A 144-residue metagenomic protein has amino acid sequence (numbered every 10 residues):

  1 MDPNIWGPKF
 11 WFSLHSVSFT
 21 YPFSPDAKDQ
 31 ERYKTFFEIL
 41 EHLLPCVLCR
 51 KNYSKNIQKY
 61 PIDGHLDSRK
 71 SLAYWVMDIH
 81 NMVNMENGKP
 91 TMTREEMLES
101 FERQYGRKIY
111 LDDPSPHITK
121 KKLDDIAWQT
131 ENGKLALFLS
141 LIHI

Functional and structural regions predicted by a protein language model:
M1-P25: Short terminal alpha-helical segments
W11-S18, F37-L40, Y53: Short alpha-helical scaffolding segments that buttress acidic/His motifs in well-ordered protein cores
T20-E41: Glycine-rich loop/turn
K34-L43, I57-D63: Amphipathic alpha-helical segments that form the core helices of the histone-fold
C46-C49: Short, thiol/selenol-centered motifs that function as redox-active sites or metal-ligating centers
L66-P116: Domain-level detector for trafficking modules
K121-Q129, L135-L139: Long, His/Glu/Asp-enriched segments that create or flank divalent metal/ion-associated functional microenvironments
I142-I144: Conserved small/polar residues in nucleotide/adenosyl-binding loops
